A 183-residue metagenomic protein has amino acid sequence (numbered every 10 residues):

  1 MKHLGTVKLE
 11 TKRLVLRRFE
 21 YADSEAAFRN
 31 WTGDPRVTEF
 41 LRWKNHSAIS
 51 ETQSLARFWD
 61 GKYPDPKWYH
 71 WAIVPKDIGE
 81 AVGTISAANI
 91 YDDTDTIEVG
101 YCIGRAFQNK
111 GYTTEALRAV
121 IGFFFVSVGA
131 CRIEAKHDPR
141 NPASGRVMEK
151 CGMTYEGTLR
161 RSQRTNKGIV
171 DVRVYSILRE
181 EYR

Functional and structural regions predicted by a protein language model:
M1-A26, N30-E39, H70-R183: Acyl-donor (CoA/ACP) binding surface of acyl/acetyltransferases
T38-F58: Conserved GNAT-fold acetyl-CoA-binding loop/helix
K44-A48, Y69, R140: Short, conserved alpha-helical segments within structured domains
A48-S50, Y63, K167, Y182: A short hydrophobic/aromatic micro-motif that marks alpha-helical segments and, especially, helix-coil
W59-A72: A short helix-loop-beta-strand connector motif used in the catalytic cores of GNAT acetyltransferases and, in some
